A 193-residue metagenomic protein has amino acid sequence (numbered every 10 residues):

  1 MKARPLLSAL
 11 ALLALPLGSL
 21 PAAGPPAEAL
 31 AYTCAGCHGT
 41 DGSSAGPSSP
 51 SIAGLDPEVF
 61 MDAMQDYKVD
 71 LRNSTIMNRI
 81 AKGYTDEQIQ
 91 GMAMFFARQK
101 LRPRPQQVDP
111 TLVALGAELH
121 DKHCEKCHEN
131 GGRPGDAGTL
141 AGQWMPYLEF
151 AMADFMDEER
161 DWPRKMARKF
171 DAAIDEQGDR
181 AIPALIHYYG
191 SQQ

Functional and structural regions predicted by a protein language model:
M1-P5: Positively charged n-region of N-terminal signal peptides that target proteins for export
S8-G18: Bacterial N-terminal signal peptides
A23-D41, V108-N130, W144, R180: Sequence/structural segment immediately N-terminal to covalent heme-attachment motifs in c-type and related
G42-N73, N78-K82, A117, G132-D157: Gly/Gly-Pro-rich "capping" loops immediately C-terminal to redox-active cysteine motifs in periplasmic/lumenal
Y67, F95-F96, H120, F155 (+1 more regions): Conserved hydrophobic/aromatic "anchor" residues that stabilize well-ordered secondary structure elements
I80-G83, E87-L112, E125-Q143: Accessory recognition modules or surfaces
K82-R104, P146, A151, D171-Q193: C-terminal capping alpha-helices of c-type cytochrome domains
